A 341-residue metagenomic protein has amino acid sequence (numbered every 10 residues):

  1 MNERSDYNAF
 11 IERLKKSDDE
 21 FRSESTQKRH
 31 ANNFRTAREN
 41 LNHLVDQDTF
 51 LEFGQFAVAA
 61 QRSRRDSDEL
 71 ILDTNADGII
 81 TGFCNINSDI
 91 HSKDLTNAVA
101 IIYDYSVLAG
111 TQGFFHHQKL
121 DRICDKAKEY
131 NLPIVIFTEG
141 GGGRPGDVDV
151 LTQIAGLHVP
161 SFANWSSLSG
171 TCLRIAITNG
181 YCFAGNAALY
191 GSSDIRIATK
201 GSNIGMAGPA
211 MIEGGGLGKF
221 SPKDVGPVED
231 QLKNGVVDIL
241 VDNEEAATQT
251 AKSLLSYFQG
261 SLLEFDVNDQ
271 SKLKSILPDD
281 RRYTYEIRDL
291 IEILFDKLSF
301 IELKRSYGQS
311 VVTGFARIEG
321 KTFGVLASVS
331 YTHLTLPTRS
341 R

Functional and structural regions predicted by a protein language model:
M1-A98, I102-A109, V241-A327, Y331: Intrinsically disordered, low-complexity segments enriched in small/flexible residues
N2-Y7, T138-L263: Conserved catalytic cores of soluble enzyme domains, especially glycine-rich substrate-binding beta-alpha loops
A100, A127, E139, A188-Y190 (+3 more regions): Hydrophobic alpha-helical segments that mediate membrane insertion or helix-helix packing
I102-A127, D194-I195, S202-I204, P209-E213 (+2 more regions): Extended active-site and interfacial segments that coordinate phosphate-rich ligands in large catalytic machineries
Y103, T111-Q112, H117-A163: A glycine-rich phosphate/pyrophosphate-binding beta-strand-loop-alpha-helix module
R122-C124, N164, G185, P227 (+2 more regions): Generic recognition of flexible, low-complexity loop/linker segments
P133, T171-I175, P337: Short, proline-centered helix/strand-breaking motifs
T332-T338: Conserved small/polar residues in nucleotide/adenosyl-binding loops
